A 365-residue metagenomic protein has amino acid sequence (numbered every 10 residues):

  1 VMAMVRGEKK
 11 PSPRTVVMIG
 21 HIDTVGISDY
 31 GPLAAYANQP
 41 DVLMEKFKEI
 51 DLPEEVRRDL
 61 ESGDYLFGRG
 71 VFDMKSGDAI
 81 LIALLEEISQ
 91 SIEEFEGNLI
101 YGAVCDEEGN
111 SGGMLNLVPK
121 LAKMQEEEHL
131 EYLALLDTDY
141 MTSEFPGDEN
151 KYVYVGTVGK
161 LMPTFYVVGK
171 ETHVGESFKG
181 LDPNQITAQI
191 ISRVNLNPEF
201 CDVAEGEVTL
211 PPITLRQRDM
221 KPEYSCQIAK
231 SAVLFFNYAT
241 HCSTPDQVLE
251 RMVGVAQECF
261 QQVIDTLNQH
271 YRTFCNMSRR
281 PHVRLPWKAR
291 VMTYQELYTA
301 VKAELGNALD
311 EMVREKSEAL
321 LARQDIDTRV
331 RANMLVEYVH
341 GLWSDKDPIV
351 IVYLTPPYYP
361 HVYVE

Functional and structural regions predicted by a protein language model:
V1-R69, E94-G97: Acidic/His- and Gly-rich active-site-bordering loop/insert found across diverse amide/peptide-bond hydrolases
P11-S12, I92-G97, E127-E131, A204-V208 (+1 more regions): Short helix-terminating capping/connector loops at secondary-structure junctions
I19-H21, L136-D139, Y353-T355: Short beta-strand segments
V25-G26, E108-G112, T142-F145, H173-V174 (+2 more regions): Flexible loop/turn segments at secondary-structure boundaries
G31, S177-K179, V364: Short, solvent-exposed loop/turn segments at secondary-structure boundaries
E61-G156: Acidic/histidine-rich catalytic neighborhood of metal-dependent amide-processing enzymes
K123-M312, K316-S317: Midchain, well-structured core segments that form catalytic/ion-binding scaffolds
S317-E365: Substrate-recognition/cap regions that form aromatic- and gly/pro-loop-enriched pockets for small-molecule ligands
